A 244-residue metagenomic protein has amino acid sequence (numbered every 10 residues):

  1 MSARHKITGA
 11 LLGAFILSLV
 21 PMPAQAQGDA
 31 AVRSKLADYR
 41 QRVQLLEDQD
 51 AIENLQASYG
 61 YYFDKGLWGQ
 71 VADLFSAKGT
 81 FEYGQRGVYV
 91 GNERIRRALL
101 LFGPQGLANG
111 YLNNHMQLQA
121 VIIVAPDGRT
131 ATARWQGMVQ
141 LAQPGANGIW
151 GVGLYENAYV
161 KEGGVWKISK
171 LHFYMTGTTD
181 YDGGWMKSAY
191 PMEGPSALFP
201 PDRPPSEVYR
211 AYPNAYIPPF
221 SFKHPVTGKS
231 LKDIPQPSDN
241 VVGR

Functional and structural regions predicted by a protein language model:
M1-L12: Bacterial N-terminal signal peptides that target proteins for export
A10-V20: Bacterial N-terminal signal peptides
V20-A26: Sec/Tat signal peptide C-region and signal peptidase I cleavage site
A26-Y61, K65, D73: Short, low-complexity N-terminal intrinsically disordered segments enriched in polar/charged residues
Q27-D29, T130-T132, V152-K187: Short beta-strand edge/turn micro-motifs at domain boundaries
W68-V139: A solvent-exposed, acidic/Ser-Thr-rich amphipathic alpha-helical stretch
G137-L141, Y159-K161: Beta-strand elements of well-folded, non-transmembrane domains
A146-G151, K170-R244: Low-complexity, intrinsically disordered terminal/linker segments enriched in charged and Gly/Pro repeats
